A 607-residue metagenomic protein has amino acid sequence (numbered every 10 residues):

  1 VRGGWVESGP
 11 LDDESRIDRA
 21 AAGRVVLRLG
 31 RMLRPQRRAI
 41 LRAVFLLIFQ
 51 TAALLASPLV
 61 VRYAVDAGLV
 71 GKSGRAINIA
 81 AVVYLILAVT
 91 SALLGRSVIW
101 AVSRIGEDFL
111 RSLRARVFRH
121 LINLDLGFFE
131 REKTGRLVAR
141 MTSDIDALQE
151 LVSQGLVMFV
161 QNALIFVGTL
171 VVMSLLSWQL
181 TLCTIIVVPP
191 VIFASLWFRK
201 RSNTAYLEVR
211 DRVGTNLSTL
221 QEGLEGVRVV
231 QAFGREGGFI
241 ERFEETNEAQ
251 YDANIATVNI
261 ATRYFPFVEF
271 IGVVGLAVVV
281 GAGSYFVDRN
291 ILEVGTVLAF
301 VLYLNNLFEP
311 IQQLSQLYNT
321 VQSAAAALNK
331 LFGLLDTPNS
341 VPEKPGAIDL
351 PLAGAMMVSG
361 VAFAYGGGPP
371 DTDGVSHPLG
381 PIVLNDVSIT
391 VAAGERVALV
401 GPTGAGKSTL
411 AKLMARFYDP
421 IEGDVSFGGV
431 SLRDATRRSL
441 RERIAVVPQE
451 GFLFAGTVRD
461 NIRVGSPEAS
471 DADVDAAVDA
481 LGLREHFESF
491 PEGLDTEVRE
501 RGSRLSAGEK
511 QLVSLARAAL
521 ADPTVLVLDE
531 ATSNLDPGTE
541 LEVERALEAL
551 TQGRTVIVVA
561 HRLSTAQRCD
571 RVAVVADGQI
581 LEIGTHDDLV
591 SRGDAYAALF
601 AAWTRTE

Functional and structural regions predicted by a protein language model:
R16, R24-L27, L33-Q36, V98 (+3 more regions): Juxtamembrane loop-to-helix connectors within ABC transporter transmembrane domains
L27-G30, R38-L59, Y63, A80 (+6 more regions): Alpha-helical segments in transporter systems
R31, P35-R38, L126-G127, S143-V152 (+9 more regions): An intracellular "coupling" helix at the cytosolic face of ABC transporter transmembrane type-1 domains
A39-F49, Y84, Q154-E208, V279-L292 (+1 more regions): Transmembrane helices of ABC transporter permease
I40-L94, A101, S174-Q179, N290-V294: Transmembrane helix-loop-helix hairpins at lipid-water interfaces of multipass membrane proteins, especially the type-1
R235, N259, L276, N306-D336: Cytosolic ends of transmembrane helices, especially the final helix of ABC transmembrane type-1 domains
L350-E607: ABC-type nucleotide-binding domain
